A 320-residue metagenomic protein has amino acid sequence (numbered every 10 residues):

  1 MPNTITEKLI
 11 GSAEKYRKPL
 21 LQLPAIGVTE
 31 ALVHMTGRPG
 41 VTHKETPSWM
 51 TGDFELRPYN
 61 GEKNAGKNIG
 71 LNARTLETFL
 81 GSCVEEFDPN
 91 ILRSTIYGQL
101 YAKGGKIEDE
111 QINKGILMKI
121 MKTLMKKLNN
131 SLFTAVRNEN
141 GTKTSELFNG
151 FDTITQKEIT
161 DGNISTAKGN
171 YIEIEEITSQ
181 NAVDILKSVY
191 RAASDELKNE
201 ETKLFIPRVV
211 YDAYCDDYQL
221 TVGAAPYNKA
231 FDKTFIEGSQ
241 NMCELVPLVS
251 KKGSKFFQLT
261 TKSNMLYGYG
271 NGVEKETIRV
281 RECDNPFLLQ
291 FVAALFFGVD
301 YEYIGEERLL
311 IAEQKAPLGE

Functional and structural regions predicted by a protein language model:
P2-D53, F148-Q180, D212-E320: Sequence/fold signature of self-assembling virion shell proteins
P19-G98: Assembly/oligomerization interface modules of large self-assembling protein complexes
C83, F87-R93, Y97, I206-V210 (+2 more regions): Helix N-cap / beta->alpha transition motif
I91, K126, V210-D212, F297: Short loop/turn segments at secondary-structure transitions that flank enzyme active sites
G98-I185, G319: Alpha-helical scaffold segments that mediate packing/assembly in large oligomeric complexes
I174-V222: Ordered core of a single globular domain
